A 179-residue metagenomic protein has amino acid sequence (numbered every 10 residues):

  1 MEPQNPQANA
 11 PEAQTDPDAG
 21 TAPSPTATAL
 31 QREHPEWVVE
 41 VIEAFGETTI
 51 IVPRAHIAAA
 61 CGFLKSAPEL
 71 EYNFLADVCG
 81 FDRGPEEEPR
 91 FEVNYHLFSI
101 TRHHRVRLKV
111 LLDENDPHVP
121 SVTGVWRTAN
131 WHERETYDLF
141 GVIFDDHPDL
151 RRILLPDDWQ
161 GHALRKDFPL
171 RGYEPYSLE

Functional and structural regions predicted by a protein language model:
M1-E179: Terminal low-complexity/charged segments
